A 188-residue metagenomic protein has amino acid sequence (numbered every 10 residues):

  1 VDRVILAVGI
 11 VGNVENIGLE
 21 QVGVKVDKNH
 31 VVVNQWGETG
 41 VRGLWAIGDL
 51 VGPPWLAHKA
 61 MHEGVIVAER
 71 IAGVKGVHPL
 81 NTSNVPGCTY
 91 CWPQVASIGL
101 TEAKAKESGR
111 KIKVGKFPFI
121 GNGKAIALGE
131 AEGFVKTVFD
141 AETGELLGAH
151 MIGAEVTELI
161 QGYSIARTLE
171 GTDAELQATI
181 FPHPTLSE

Functional and structural regions predicted by a protein language model:
R3-V74: FAD-site-proximal beta/loop scaffold in flavoenzymes
G12, V24, G37-E38, T82 (+2 more regions): Generic structural signal for beta-strand residues in well-ordered domains
W36-T39, V77, E155, T168: A generic short alpha-helical patch detector that favors 3-5-residue windows in or near N-terminal regions
P54, H58-M61, P79, V95-G99: Alpha-helix initiation and capping sites
K59-E63, N81, E155, T168: Short acidic-hydrophobic sequence patches enriched in Asp/Glu that either
A72-G73, V85, Y90-E188: Flexible, glycine-rich terminal cap/loop adjacent to redox cofactors in electron-transfer oxidoreductases
H78-V85: Interdomain boundary/hinge elements
